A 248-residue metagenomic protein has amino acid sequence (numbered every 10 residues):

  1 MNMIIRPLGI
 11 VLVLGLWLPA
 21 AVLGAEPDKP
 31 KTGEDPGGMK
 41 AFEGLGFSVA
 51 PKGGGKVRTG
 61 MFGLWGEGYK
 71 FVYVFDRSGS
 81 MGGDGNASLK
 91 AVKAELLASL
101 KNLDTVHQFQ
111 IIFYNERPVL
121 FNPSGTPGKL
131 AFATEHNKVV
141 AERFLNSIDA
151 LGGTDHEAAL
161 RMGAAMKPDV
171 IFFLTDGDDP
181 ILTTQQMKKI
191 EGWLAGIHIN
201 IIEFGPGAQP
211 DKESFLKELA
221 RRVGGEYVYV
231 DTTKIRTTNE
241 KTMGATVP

Functional and structural regions predicted by a protein language model:
M1-G9: Bacterial N-terminal signal peptides that target proteins for export
G9-P19: Bacterial N-terminal signal peptides
G24-V72, S78-G85: Acidic, polar low-complexity linker/tail segments
K56-G66, M81, S88-K90, G153-A158 (+4 more regions): Scaffold/interface architecture of coatomer-like assemblies
L64-G128, A159-L160, A164-T175: Von Willebrand factor
G68, L89, K93-L100, K138 (+4 more regions): Extracytoplasmic/secreted envelope proteins and their assembly/folding machinery, especially bacterial periplasmic
V119, G128-V170, D179-I181, E203-K212: Von Willebrand factor
S147, G177-I235: VWA/integrin I-like adhesion module and closely mimicked acidic/polar interface patches used
